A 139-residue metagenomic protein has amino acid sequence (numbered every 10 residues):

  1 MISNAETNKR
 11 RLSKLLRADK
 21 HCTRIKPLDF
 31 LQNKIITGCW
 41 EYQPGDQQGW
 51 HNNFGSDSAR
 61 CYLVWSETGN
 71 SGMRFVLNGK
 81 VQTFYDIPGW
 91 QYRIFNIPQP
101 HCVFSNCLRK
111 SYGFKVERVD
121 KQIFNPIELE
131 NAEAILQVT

Functional and structural regions predicted by a protein language model:
M1-C39, Q47: Non-heme Fe(II)/2-oxoglutarate
S3, P44, E117-D120: General structural signal for secondary-structure boundaries
N33-Q99, N106, K110-S111: Catalytic core of non-heme Fe(II) oxygenases with the double-stranded beta-helix
R74-G79, C107-T139: Double-stranded beta-helix
